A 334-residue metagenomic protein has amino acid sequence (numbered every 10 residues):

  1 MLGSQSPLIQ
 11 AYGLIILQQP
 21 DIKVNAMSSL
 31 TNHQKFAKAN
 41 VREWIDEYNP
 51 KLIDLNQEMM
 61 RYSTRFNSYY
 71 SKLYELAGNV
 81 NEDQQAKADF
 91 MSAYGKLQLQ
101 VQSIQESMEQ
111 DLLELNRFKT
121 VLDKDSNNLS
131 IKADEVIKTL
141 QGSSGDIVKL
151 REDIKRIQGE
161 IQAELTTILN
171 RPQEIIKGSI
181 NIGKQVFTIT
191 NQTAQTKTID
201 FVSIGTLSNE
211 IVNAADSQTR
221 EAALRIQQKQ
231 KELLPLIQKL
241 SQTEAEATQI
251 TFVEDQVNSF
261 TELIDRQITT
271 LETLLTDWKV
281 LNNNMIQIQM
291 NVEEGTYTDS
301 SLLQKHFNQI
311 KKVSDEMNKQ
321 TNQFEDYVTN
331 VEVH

Functional and structural regions predicted by a protein language model:
M1-N128, Q249, Q256-H334: An N-terminally focused, membrane-permeabilizing/fusogenic/translocator signature enriched in pore-forming
L129-I250: Long, amphipathic, heptad-repeat alpha-helical coiled-coil stalk/linker regions
